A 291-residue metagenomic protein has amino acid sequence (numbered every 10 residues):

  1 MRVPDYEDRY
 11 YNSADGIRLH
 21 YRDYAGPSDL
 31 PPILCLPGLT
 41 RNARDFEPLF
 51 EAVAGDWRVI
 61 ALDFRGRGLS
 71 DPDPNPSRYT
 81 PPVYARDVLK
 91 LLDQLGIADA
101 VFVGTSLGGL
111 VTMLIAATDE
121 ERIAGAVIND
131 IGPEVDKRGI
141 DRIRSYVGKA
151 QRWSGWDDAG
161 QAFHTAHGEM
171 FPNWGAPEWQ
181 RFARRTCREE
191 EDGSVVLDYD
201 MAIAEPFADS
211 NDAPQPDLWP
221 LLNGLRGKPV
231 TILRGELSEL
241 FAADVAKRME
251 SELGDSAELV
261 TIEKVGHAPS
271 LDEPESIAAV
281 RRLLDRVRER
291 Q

Functional and structural regions predicted by a protein language model:
M1-I33, G55-W57, I97-A98, V260 (+2 more regions): Alpha/beta-hydrolase fold catalytic core
A14, S28, P48, A61-V103 (+1 more regions): Active-site loop/oxyanion-hole signature of alpha/beta-hydrolase fold enzymes
I17, R22-P72: Conserved HGGG/HGGXW glycine-rich cap/lid loop of the alpha/beta-hydrolase fold
A98-K137: Conserved hydrolase catalytic core segment
S154-A208: Conserved alpha/beta-hydrolase catalytic His-Asp/Glu region
E190-S251: Conserved serine/cysteine hydrolase catalytic core
L253-H267: Catalytic histidine neighborhood in serine/cysteine hydrolases with alpha/beta-hydrolase-type architecture
V265-E275: Catalytic histidine-centered segment of alpha/beta-hydrolase-like enzymes
